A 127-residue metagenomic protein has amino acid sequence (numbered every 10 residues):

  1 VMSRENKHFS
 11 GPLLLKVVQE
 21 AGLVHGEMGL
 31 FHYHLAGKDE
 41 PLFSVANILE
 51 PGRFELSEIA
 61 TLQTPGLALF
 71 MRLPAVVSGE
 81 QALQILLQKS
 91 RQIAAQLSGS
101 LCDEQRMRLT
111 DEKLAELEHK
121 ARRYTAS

Functional and structural regions predicted by a protein language model:
V1-I59: Short, highly charged
G37, L62-T64, I93: Short flexible coil/turn linkers enriched for glycine and charged/polar residues that connect secondary-structure
F43-E50, T61-A75, Q88: Active-site-adjacent structural patch at catalytic or cofactor/ligand-binding sites
A68-S127: Well-ordered alpha/beta subsegment
